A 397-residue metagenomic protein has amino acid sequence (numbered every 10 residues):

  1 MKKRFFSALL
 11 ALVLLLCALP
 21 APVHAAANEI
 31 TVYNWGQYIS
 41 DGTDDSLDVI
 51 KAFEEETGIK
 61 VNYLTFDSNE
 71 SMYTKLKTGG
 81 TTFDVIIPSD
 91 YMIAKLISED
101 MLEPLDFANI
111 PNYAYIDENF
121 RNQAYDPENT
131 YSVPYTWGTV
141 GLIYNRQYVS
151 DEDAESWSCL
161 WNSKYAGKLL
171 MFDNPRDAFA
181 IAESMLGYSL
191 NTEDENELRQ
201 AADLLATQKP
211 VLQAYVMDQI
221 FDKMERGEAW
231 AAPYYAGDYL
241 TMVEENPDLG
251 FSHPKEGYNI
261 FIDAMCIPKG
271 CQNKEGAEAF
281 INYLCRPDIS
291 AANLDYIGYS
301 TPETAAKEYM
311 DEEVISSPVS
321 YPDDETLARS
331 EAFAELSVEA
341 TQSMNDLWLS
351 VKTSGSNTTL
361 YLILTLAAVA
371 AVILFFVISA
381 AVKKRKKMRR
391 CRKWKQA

Functional and structural regions predicted by a protein language model:
A8-A18: Bacterial N-terminal signal peptides
A18-A27, S379-R385: Sec-dependent signal peptide cleavage junction
A25-K95, Y361: Early extracytoplasmic/lumenal segment of secretory-pathway proteins
Y33-S46, T81-E228: Extracytoplasmic ligand-binding site segments that recognize negatively charged/polar headgroups
M92-K95, A231-D248: A ligand-binding cleft/hinge motif common to bilobed small-molecule-binding domains
L198-T207, E245-C271: Periplasmic-binding protein-like
P268-R329: Mature extracytoplasmic/periplasmic domains
D324-A397: Conserved C-terminal helix/tail region of periplasmic/extracytoplasmic solute-binding proteins
